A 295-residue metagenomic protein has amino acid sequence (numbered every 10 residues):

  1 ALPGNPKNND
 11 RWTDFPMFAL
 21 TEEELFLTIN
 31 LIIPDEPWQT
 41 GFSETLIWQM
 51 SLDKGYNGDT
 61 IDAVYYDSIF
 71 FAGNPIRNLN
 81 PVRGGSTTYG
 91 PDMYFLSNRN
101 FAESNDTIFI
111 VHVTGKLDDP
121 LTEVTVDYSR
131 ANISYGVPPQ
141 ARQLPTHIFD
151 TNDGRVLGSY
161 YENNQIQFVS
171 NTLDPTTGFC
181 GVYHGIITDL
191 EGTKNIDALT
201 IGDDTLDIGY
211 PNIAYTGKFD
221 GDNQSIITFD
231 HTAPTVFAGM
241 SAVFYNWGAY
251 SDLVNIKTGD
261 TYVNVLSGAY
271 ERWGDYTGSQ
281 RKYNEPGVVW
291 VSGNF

Functional and structural regions predicted by a protein language model:
A1-F295: C-terminal PAP-associated
